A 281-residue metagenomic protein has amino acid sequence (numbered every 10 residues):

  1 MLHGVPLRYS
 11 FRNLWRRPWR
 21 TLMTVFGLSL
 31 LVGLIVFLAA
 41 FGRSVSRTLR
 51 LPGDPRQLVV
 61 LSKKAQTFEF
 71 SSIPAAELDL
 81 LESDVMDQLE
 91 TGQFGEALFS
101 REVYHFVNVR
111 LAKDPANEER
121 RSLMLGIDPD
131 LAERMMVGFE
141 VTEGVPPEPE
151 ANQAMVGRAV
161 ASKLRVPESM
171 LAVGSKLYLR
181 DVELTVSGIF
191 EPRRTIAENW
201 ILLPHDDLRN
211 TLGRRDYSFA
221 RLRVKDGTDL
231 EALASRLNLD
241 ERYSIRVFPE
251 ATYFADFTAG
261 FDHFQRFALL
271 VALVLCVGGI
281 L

Functional and structural regions predicted by a protein language model:
M1-R8: Short, membrane-interfacial amphipathic segments enriched in basic
R8-R16, R47-L51: Short amphipathic alpha-helical coupling elements at transmembrane boundaries
P18-V45, A259-L281: Hydrophobic alpha-helical transmembrane segments of multi-pass inner-membrane transport and secretion
V32-R121, E143-V145, E150, L239 (+1 more regions): Hydrophobic, regular-secondary-structure patches
Q93, A112-R120, V160-S162, E168 (+1 more regions): Mechanotransmission and gating elements of multispan inner-membrane complexes involved in transport and envelope
E118-P167: Short beta-strand boundary microenvironments
